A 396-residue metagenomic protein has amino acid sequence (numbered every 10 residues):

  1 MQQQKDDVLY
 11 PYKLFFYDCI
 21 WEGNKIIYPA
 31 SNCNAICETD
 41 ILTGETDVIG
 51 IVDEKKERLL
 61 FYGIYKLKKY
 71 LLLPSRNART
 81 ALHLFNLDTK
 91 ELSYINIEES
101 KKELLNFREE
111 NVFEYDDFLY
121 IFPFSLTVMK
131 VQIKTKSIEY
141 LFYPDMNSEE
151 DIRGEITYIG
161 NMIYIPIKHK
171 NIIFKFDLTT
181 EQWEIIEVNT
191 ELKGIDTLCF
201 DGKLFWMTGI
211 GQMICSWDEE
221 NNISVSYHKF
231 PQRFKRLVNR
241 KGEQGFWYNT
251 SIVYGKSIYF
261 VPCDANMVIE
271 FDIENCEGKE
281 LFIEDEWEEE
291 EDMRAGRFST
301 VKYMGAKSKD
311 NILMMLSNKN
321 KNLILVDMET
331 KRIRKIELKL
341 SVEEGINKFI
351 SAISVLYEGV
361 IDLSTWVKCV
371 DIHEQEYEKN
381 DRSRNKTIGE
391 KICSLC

Functional and structural regions predicted by a protein language model:
K5-A35, K56-R58: Beta-strand-rich domains and repeat architectures in extracellular enzymes and scaffolds, especially beta-propellers
D7, G50-K55, I95-L104, F142-S148 (+5 more regions): Surface-exposed loop and turn segments in beta-propeller and other repeat-based domains that flank or scaffold
P11-C19, K55-K66, K102-V112, N147-Y158 (+4 more regions): Repeated scaffold domains used in trafficking and secretory/extracellular systems, primarily beta-propellers
G23-N24, K68-K69, D116-D117, G160-N161 (+3 more regions): Short coil/turn segments that connect the beta-strands within blades of beta-propeller domains
Y28-N32, L73-A78, I121-S125, I165-H169 (+3 more regions): Conserved beta-strand positions in repeat-built beta-propeller and related beta-rich domains
C33-E38, R79-L84, L126-K130, K170-K175 (+3 more regions): Structural motif
D40-G44, N86-K90, Q132-K136, D177-E181 (+3 more regions): Short loop/turn segments that connect beta-strands within beta-propeller blades
G305-C396: Blade-level signature of beta-propeller repeat domains, shared across WD40, Kelch, NHL, RCC1 and BNR/Asp-box propellers
